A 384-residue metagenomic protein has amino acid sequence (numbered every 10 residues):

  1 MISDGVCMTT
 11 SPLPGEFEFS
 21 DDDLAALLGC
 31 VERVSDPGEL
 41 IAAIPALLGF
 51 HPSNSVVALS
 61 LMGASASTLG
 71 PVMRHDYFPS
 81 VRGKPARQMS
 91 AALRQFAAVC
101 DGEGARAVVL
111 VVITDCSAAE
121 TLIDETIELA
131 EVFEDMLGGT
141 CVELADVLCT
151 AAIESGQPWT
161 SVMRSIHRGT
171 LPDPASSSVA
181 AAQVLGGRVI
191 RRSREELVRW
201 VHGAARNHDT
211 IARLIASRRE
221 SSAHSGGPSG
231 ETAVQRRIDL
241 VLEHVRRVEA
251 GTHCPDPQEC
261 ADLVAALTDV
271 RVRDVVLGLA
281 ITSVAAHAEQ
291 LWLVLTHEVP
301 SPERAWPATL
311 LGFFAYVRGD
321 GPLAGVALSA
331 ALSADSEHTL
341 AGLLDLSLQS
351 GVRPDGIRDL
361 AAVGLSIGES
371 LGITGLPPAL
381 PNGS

Functional and structural regions predicted by a protein language model:
I2-L47, H51-N54, A64-S384: Charged, compositionally biased boundary regions
V57-L61: Conserved hydrophobic/aromatic positions in well-ordered beta-strands
